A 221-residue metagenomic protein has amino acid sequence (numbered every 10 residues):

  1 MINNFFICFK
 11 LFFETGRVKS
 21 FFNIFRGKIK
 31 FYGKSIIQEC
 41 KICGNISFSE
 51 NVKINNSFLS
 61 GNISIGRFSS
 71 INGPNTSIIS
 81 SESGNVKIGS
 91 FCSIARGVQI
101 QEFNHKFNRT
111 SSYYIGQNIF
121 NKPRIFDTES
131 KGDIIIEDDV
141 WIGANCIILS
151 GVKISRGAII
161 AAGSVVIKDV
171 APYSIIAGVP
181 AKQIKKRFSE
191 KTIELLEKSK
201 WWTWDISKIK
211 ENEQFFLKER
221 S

Functional and structural regions predicted by a protein language model:
M1-C40: Membrane-proximal basic amphipathic "stem/tether" segments
I2-L11, Y113-I148, P180-S221: C-terminal segments of enzyme domains that contribute to small-molecule binding surfaces
C43-G44, F48, K53-S150, V179: Flexible, glycine/small-residue-enriched loop-and-beta-strand segment within the central core of proteins
Q99, E137, S155, I159-A161 (+1 more regions): A generic "structured core" feature
N104-K106, V170, K186-F188: Conserved catalytic-core motifs of eukaryotic protein kinase domains, centered on the activation segment
W141, I159, I175-I176: Short-chain dehydrogenase/reductase
A144, A162, P172: Catalytic-loop Lys-Pro-X-Asn motif of eukaryotic-like protein kinases
P172, A177-P180: Acidic, glycine-centered active-site loop in nucleotide-sugar glycosyltransferases
